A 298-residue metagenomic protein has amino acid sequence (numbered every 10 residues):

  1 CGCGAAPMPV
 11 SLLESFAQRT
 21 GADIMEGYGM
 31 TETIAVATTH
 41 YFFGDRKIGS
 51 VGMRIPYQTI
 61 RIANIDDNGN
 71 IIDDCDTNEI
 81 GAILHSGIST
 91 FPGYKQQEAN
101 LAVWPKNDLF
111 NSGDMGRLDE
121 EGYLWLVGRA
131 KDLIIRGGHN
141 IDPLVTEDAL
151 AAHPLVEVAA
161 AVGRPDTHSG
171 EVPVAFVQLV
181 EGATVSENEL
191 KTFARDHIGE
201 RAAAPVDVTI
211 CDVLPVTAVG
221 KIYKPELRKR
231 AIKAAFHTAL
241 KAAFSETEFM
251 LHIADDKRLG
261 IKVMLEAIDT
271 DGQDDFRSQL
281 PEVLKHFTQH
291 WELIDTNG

Functional and structural regions predicted by a protein language model:
C1-G4, M8-G27, T31-L124, K131-L133 (+1 more regions): Conserved AMP-binding/adenylate-forming
P7, E32, A183, P215-V216: Conserved nucleotide-binding/hydrolysis micro-motifs of P-loop NTPases
G27, A63-I65, V162-R164, C211-V213 (+1 more regions): Conserved beta-strand termini and adjacent loop/short-helix elements that scaffold enzyme active sites in alpha/beta
A82, E157-V158, D207: Residues at the N-termini of beta-strands
G87, P92-G93, L101, N107 (+3 more regions): AMP-binding/adenylate-forming catalytic core of the ANL superfamily
G199-I210, E246-T247, V283-G298: Conserved short beta-strand edge segments in small beta-sheet-based binding/regulatory domains
